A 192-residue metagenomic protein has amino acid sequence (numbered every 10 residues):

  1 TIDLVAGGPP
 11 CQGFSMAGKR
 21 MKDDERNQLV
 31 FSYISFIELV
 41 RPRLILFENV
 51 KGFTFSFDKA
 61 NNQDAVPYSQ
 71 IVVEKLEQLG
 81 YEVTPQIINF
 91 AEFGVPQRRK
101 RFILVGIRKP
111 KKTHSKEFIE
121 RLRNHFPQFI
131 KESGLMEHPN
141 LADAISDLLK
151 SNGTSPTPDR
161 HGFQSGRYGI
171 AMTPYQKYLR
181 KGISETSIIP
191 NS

Functional and structural regions predicted by a protein language model:
T1-L44, V50-Q70: Core alpha/beta nucleotide-donor-binding catalytic domains of modification enzymes
L46-F47, T84-I87, P156: A structural signal for short, well-ordered beta-strand segments and their strand-loop junctions that often border
K51, Y81-E92: Conserved S-adenosyl-L-methionine
F55-S56, E92-V95: Flexible, glycine-rich beta-alpha linker
Q63-V83: Conserved Class I S-adenosyl-L-methionine
L79-Q86, K111-S115: Short secondary-structure capping/junction motifs at helix and strand boundaries
Q97-R99: Short, solvent-exposed loop/turn segments at the edges of secondary structure
R101-S192: S-adenosyl-L-methionine-dependent DNA methyltransferase catalytic core
